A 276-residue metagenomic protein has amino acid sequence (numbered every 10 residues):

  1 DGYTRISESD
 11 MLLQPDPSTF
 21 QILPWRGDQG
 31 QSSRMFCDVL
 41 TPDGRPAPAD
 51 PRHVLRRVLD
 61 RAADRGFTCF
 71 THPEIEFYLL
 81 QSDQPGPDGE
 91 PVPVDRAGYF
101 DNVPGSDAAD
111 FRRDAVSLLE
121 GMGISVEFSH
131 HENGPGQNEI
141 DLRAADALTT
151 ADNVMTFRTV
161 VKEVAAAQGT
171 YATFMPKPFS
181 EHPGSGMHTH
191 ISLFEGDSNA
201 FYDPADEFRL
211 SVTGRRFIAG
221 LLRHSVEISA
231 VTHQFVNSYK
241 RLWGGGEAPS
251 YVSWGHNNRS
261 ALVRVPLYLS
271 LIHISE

Functional and structural regions predicted by a protein language model:
D1-L271, S275: Glycine-rich, acidic/polar active-site loops that bind/position phosphate-bearing ligands
